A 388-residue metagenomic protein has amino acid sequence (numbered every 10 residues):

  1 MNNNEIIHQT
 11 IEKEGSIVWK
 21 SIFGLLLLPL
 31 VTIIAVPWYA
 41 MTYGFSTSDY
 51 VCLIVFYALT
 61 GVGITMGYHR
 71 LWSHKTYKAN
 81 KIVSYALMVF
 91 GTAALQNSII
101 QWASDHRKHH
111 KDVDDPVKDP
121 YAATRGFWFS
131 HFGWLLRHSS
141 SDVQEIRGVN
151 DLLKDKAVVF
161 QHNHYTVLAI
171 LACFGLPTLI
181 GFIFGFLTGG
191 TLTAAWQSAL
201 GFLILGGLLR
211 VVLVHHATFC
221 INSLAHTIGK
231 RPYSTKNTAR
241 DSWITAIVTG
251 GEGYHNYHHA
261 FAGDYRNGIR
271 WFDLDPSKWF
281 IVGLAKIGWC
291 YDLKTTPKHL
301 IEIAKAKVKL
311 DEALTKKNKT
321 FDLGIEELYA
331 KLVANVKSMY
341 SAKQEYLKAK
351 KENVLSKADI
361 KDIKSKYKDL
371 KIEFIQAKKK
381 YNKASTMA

Functional and structural regions predicted by a protein language model:
M1-H216, Y265-A388: Non-catalytic, topology-defining segments of multipass membrane proteins
R107-D114, V248-A262: Histidine-centered, metal-coordinating catalytic motifs and their short helical/loop contexts
L152-A157, I228-Y254: Active-site-proximal inter-transmembrane loops
H216-N222, P232: Juxtamembrane/interface helices at transmembrane-helix boundaries
L224-G229, F261-R266: Interfacial helix-loop-helix junctions of multi-pass membrane proteins
